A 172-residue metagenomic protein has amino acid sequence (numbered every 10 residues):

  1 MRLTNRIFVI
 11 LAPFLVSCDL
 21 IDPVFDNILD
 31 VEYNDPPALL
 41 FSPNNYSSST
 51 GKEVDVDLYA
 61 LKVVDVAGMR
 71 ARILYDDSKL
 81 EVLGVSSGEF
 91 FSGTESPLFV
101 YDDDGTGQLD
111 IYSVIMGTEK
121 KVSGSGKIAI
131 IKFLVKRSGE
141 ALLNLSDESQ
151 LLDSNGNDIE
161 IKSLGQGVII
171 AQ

Functional and structural regions predicted by a protein language model:
M1-V16: Sec-dependent bacterial lipoprotein signal peptides
C18-Q172: Acidic, low-complexity intrinsically disordered segments
